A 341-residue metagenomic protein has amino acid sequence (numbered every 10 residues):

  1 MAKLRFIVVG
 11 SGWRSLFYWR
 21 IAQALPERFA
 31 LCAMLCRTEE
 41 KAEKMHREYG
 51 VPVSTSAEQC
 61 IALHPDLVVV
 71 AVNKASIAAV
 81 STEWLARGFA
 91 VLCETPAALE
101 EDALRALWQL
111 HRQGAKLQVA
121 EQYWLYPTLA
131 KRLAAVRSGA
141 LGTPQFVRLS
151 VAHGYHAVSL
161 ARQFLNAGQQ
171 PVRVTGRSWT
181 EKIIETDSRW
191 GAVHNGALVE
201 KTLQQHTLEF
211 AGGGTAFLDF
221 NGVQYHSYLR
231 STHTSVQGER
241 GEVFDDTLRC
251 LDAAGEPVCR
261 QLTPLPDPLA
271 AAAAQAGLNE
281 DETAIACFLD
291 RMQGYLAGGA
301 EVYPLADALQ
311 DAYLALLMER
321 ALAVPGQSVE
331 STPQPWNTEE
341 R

Functional and structural regions predicted by a protein language model:
M1-K3, Q59, L67-V69, A115-K116 (+1 more regions): C-terminal helix-rich "cap/oligomerization" subdomain common to oxidoreductases
M1-Y49: N-terminal Rossmann-like dinucleotide-binding module
P52-L63: Short acidic low-complexity segments
D66-L67, N73-K74, A78-W124: Beta-strand-loop-alpha-helix segment that lines the small-molecule cofactor/substrate pocket of alpha/beta enzymes
A71, E94, F210, D219-F220 (+1 more regions): Short, well-ordered coil/turn residues at beta-beta hairpins and beta-strand->alpha-helix junctions within
P127-F146, A157: Rossmann-like NAD(P)H-binding beta-loop-alpha module
T143-S231: Rossmann-like dinucleotide-binding domain that binds NAD(P)(H)
Q224, T232-A306, Q327-S331, N337-R341: C-terminal glycine/acidic-rich active-site capping loop/insertion
